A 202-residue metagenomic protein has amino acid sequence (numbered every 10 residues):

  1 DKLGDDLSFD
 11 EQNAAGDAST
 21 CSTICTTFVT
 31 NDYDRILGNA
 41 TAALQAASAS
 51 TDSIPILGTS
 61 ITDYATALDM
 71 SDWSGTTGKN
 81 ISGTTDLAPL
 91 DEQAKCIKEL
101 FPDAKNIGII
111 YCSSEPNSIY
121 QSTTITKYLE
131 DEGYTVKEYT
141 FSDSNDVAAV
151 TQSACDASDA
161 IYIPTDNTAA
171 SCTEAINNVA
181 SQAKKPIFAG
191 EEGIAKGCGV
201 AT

Functional and structural regions predicted by a protein language model:
D1, S82-E130: An alpha-beta-alpha
K2-C21, N80, T126-S144: Short beta-strand elements in bilobed, periplasmic/extracellular small-molecule ligand-binding domains
E11-M70, D166-G190: Beta-alpha junction/loop-to-helix N-cap segments that form part of ligand/metal-binding clefts
T20-T23, T27, N31, A42 (+10 more regions): Extracytoplasmic/secreted proteins, especially bacterial periplasmic and envelope-associated proteins
D34-I36, K105, D159, G199: Conserved acidic residues
G58-S60, T85, G108-Y111, A189-E191: Short beta-strand/turn micro-motifs composed of small residues that flank or help shape donor/cofactor-binding pockets
A67-C96, K196-T202: Short beta-strand elements at the ligand-binding edges of bilobed clamshell
P116-K185: Pocket-lining segment of extracytoplasmic ligand-binding domains
